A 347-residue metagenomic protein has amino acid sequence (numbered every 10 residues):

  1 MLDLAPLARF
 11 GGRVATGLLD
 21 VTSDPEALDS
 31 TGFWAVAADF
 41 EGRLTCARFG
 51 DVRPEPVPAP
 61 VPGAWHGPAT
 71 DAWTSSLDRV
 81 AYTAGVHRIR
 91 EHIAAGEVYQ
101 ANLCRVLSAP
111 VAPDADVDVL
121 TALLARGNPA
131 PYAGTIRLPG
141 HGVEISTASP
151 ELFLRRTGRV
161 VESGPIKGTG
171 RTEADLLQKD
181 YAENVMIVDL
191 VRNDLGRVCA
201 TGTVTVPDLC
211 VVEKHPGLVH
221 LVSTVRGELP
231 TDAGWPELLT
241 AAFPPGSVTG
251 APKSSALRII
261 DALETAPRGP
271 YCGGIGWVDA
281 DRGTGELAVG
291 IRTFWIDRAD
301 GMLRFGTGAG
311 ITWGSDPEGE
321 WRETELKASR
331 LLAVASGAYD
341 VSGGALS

Functional and structural regions predicted by a protein language model:
M1-S347: Extended alpha-helical targeting/anchoring segments, especially N-terminal organellar/secretory targeting helices
